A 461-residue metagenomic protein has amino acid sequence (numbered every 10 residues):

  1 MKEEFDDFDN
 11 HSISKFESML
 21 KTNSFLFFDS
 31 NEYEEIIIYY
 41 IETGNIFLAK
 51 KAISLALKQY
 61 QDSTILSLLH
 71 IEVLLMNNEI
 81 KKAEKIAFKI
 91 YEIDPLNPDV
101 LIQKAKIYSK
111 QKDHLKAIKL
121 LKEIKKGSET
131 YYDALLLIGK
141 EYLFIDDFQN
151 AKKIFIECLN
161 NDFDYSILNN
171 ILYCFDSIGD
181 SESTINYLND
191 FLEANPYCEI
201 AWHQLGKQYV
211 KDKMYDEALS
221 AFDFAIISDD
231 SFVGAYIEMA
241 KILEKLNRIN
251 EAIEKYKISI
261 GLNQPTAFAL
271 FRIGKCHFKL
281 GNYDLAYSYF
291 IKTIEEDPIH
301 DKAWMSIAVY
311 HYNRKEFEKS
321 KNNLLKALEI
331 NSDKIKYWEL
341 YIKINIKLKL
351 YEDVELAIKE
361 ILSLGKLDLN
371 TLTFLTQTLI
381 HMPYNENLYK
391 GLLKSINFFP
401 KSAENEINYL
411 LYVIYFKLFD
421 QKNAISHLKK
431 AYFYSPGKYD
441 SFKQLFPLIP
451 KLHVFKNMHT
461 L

Functional and structural regions predicted by a protein language model:
N31, I65, D99, D133 (+9 more regions): Start-of-helix register in tetratricopeptide repeats
E42, M76, K110, F144 (+9 more regions): Register position in tetratricopeptide repeats
I46, I80, H114, F148 (+8 more regions): TPR-repeat structural position
A56, K89-I90, E123-I124, E157-C158 (+8 more regions): Canonical positions in the second alpha-helix
Q59, E92-I93, K126-S128, N160-N161 (+8 more regions): Structural marker of alpha-solenoid helical repeat scaffolds
L69, Q103, L137, N170-I171 (+8 more regions): Canonical tetratricopeptide repeat
